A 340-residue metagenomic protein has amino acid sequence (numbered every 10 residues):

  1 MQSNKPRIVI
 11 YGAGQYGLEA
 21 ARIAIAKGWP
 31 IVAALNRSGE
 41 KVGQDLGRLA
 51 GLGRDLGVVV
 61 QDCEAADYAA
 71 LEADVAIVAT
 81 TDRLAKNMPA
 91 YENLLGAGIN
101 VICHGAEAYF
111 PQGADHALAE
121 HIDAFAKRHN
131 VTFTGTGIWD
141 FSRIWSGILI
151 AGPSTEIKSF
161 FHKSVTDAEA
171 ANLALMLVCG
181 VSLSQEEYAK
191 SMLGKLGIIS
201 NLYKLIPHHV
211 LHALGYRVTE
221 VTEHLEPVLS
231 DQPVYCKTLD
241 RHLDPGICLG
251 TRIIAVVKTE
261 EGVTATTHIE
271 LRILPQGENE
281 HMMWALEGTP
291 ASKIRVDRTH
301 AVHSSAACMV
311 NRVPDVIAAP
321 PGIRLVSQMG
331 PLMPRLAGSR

Functional and structural regions predicted by a protein language model:
M1-G96: N-terminal glycine-/serine-/threonine-rich beta1-alpha1-beta2 phosphate-ribose binding loop of Rossmann-like
Y11, Q15, G152-R272, Q276-E280 (+3 more regions): Active-site-lining helix/loop region of Rossmann-like oxidoreductase modules
G14-Y16, R83-L84, A108-P111, G137-I144: Gly/Ser/Thr-rich loops at beta-strand to alpha-helix junctions that form or flank small-molecule/cofactor-binding
I25-W29, E40, K127, V131 (+4 more regions): Generic secondary-structure signature for well-ordered alpha-helical cores
E92, A106-V131: Rossmann-fold NAD(P)-binding glycine/threonine-rich loop
N100-I102: A short hydrophobic/small-residue beta-strand
S142-P153: Alpha-helical support elements that line or immediately flank enzyme active sites and cofactor-binding pockets
I273-R340: C-terminal helical cap and adjacent loop that interface with cofactors, partners, or active-site loops
